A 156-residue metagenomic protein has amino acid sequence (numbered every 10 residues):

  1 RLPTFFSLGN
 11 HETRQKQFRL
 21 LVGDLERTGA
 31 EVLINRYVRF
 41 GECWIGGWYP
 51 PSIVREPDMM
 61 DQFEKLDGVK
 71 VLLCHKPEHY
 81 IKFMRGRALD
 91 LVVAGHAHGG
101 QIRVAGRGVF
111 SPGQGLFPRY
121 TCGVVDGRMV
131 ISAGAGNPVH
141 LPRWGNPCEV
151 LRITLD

Functional and structural regions predicted by a protein language model:
R1-F40: Core catalytic region of metal-dependent phosphoesterases/phosphodiesterases, especially metallo-beta-lactamase-like
T4, K70-C74: Generic beta-sheet signal
F5, P77-T154: Conserved beta-sheet core of the metallophosphoesterase superfamily
N10-E12, R36-Y37, W48-P51, K76-P77 (+2 more regions): Active-site metal-binding loops of divalent metal-dependent hydrolases
F18-R19, P57, V104, R143: Conserved strand-to-helix beginnings and helix N-cap segments that scaffold or border functional pockets
L21-L25, Y49-S52, V109-P112: Short, hinge-like loop/turn segments at secondary-structure boundaries
A30, Y37-G47, K65-V71, D126-V130: Beta-strand-turn-beta hairpins that frame and shape the catalytic cleft of phosphate-ester-processing enzymes
E56-L66: Short amphipathic alpha-helix with an adjacent loop that forms part of the alpha/beta core around
